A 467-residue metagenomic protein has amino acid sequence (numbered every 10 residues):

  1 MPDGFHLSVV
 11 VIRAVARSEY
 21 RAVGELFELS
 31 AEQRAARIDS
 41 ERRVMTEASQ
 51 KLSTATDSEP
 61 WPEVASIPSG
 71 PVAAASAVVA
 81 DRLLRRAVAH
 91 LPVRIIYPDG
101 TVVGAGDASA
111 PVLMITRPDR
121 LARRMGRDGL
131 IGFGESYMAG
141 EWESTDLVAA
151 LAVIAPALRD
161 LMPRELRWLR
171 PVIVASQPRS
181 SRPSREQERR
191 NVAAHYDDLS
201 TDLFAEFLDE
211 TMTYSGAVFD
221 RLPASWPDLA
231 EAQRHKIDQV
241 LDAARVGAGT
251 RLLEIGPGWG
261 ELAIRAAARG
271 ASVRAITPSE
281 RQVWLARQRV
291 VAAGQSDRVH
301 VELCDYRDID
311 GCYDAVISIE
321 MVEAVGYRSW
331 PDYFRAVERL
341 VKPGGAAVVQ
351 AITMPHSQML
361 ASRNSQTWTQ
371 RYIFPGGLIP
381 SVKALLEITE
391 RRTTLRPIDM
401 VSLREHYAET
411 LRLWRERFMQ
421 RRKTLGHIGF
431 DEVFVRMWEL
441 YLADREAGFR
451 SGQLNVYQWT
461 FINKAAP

Functional and structural regions predicted by a protein language model:
L26-F27, R34-Q233, Q239-D242: Feature captures hydrophobic
G249-G256: Conserved class I S-adenosyl-L-methionine
E261-G270: Conserved SAM-binding loop of SAM-dependent methyltransferases across substrates and taxa, primarily the Class I
A286-R287: Conserved SAM-binding loop
R307-V316: A short acidic, Gly/Pro-enriched loop at the edge of an enzyme's catalytic core that lines a small-molecule cofactor
P331-P343: A short glycine-rich, Lys/Arg-flanked "PGG" loop and its adjoining helix->strand segment in the class I
G344-A351: Conserved beta-strand signature within the Rossmann-like core of class I S-adenosyl-L-methionine
T353-Q458, I462-P467: Substrate-binding/catalytic lobe of Class I Rossmann-like enzymes that use SAM or dcSAM, i.e., the mid-to-C-terminal
